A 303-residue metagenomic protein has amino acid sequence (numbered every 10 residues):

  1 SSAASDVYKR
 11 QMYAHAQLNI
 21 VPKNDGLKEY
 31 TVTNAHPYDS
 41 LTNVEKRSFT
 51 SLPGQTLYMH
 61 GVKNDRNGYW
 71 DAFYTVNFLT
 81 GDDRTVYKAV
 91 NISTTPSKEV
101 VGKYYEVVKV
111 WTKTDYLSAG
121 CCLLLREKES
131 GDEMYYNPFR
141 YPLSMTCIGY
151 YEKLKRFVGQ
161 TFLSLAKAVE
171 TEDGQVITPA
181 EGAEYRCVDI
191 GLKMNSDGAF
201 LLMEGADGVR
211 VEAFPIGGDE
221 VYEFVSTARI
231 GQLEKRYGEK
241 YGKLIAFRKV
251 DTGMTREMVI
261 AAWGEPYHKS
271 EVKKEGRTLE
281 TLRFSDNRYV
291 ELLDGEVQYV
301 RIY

Functional and structural regions predicted by a protein language model:
S1-Y8: Short, small-residue-biased leader/transition segments that mark boundaries at the very start of proteins
M12-H15: Sec/Tat signal peptide C-region and signal peptidase I cleavage site
Q17-Q55, H60-Y69, I92-G102, V108-Y303: Residues within mature, well-folded domains
W70-T94: Mixed-charge, low-complexity intrinsically disordered segments
